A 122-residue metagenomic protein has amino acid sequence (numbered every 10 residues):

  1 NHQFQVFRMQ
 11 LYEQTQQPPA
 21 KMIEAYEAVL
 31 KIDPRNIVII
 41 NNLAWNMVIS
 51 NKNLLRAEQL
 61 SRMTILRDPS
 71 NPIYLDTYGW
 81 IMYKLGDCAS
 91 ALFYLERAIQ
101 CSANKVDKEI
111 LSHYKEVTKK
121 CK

Functional and structural regions predicted by a protein language model:
N1-Q5, N36-V38, N71-I73, C101-H113: Boundary/linker segments of alpha-helical solenoid repeat arrays
V6-P19, E27-I73, T77-L85: Alpha-helical adaptor scaffolds
K21-M22, A57, A91, A98: Solenoid-repeat scaffolds in large eukaryotic assemblies
K84, S90-K122: Terminal, low-structured helical/coil segments at or just beyond the last alpha-helical repeat
